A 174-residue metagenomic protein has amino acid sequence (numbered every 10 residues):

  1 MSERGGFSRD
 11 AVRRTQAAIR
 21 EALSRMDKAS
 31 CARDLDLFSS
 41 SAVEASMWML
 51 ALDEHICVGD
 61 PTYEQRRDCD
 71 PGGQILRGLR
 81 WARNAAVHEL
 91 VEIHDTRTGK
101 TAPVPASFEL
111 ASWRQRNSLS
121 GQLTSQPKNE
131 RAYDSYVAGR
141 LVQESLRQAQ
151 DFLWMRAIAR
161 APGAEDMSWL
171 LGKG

Functional and structural regions predicted by a protein language model:
M1-S40, T62-G174: Acidic, Ser/Thr/Gly/Pro-rich intrinsically disordered interaction regions
A17-I19, L50-D53: Generic detector of short, locally flexible boundary/turn motifs and exposed helical patches
F38, A42-L52: Contiguous, amphipathic alpha-helical segments that mediate oligomerization or scaffolding in large protein assemblies
D53-D60, V91: Membrane-helix exit/interface motif
